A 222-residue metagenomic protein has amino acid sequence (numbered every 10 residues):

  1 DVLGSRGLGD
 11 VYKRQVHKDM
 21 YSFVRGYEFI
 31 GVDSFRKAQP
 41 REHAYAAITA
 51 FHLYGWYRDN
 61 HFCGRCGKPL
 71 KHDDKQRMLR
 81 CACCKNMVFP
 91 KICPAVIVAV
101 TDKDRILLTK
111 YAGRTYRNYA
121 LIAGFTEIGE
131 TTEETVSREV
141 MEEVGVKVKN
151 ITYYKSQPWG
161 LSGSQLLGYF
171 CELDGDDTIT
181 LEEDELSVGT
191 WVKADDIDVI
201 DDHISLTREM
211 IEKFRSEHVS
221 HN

Functional and structural regions predicted by a protein language model:
D1-Y12: Single conserved hydrophobic/aromatic residue that forms the stacking wall/gate of nucleotide- or nucleobase-binding
M20-Q39, L181-R208: NUDIX/MutT-family hydrolases
P40-A50, H61-K68: Short Cys/His-rich Zn2+-coordinating modules
A50-D59, L70-K75: Short, flexible, mixed-charge glycine/proline-rich loop motifs that serve as phosphate/nucleic-acid-contacting
H61, K75-L121, F125, K147-V148 (+2 more regions): N-terminal strand-loop-strand
K68-K71, F89: Short functional micro-motifs and their immediate structural scaffolds
I122, V136, V140: Hydrophobic alpha-helical positions that pack around
Q157-I179: Active-site-adjacent beta-strand/loop module that shapes the phosphate/pyrophosphate-binding cleft
